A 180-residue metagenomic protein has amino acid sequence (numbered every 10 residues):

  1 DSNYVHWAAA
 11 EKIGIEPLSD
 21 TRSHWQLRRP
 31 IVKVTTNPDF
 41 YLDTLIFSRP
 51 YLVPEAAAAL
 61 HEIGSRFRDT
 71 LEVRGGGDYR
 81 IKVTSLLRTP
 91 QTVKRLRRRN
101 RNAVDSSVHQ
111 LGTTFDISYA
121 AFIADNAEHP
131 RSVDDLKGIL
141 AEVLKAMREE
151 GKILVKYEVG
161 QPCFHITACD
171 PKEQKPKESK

Functional and structural regions predicted by a protein language model:
D1-L60, G64-L71, V159, T167-K180: Extracytoplasmic cell-surface/polysaccharide-interacting catalytic and binding patches
T44, G76-G77, L96-N100: Glycine- and small hydrophobic-enriched segments that form the cores of compact globular domains
S48-A59, R88, S106-H109, E128-D135: Extracytoplasmic/periplasmic, Sec-exported soluble proteins
L52-A59, I63, G77, T92 (+1 more regions): Stable alpha-helical elements in mature extracytoplasmic
G64-R74, L87, L144-G151, D170: Sec/Tat-exported extracytoplasmic proteins
G76-V93: Acidic helix-start/capping segments at beta-turn-to-alpha-helix junctions
P90-D105: Charged, often glycine-rich, active-site loop that binds/positions anionic groups
V104-K180: Catalytic cores and adjacent binding grooves of peptidoglycan-active enzymes
